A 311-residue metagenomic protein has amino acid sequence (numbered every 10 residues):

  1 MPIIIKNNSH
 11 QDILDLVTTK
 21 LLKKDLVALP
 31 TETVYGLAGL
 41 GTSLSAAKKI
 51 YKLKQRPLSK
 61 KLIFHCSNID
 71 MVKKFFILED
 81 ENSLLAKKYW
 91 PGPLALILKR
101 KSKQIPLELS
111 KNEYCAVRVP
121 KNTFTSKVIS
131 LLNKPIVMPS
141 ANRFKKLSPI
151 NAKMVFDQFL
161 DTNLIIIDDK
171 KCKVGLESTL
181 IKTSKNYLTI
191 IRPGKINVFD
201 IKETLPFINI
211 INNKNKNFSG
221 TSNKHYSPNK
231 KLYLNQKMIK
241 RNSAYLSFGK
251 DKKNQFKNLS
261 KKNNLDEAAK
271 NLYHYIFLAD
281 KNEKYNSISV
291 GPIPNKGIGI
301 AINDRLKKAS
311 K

Functional and structural regions predicted by a protein language model:
M1-K311: Active-site-adjacent structural elements in enzyme catalytic cores
